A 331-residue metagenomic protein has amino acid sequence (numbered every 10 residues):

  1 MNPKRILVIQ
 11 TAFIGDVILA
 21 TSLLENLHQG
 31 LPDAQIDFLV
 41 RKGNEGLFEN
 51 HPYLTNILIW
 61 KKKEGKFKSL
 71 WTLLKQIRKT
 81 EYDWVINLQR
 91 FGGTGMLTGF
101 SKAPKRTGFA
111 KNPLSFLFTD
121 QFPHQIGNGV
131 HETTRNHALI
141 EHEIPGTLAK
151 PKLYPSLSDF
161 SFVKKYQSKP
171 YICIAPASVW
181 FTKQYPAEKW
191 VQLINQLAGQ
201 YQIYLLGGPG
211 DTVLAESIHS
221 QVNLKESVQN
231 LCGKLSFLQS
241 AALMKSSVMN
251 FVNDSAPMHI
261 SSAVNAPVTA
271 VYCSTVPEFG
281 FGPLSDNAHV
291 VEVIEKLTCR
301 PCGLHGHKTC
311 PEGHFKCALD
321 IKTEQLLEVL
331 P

Functional and structural regions predicted by a protein language model:
M1-P331: Catalytic machinery of carbohydrate-active enzymes, primarily nucleotide-sugar-dependent glycosyltransferases
